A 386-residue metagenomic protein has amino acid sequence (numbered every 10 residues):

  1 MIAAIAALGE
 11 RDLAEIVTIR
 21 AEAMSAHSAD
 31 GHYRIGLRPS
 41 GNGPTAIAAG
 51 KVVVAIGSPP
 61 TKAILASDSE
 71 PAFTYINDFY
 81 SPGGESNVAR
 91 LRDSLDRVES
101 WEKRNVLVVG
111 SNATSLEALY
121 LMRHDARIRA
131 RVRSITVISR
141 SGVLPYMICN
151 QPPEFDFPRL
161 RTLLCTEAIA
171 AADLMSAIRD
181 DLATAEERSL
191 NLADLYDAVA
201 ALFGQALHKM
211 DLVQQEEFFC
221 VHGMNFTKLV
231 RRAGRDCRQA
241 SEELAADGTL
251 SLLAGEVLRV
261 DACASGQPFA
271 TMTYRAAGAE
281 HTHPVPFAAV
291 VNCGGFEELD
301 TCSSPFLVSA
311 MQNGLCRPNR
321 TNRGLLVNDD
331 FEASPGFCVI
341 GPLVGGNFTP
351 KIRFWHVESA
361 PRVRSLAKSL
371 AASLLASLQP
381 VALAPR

Functional and structural regions predicted by a protein language model:
M1-A113, E117-R386: Flavin (primarily FAD) cofactor-binding/catalytic cores of flavoenzymes
